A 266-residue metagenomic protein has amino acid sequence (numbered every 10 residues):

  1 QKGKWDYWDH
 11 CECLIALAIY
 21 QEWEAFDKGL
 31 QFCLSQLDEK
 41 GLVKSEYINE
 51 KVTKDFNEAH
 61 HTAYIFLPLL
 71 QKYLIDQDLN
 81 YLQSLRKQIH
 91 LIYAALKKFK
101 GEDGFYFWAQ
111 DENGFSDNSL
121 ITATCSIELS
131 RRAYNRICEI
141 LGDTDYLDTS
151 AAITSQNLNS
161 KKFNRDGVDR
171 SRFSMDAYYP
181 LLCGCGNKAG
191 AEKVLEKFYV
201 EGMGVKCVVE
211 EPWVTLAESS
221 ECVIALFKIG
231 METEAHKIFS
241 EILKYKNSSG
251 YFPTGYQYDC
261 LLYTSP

Functional and structural regions predicted by a protein language model:
Q1-W8, I19-V43, K97-K100, G250: Low-complexity, Ser/Thr/Pro/Gly-enriched N-terminal "stalk/linker" regions
E12-W23, Y64-Y81, C125-G142, D176-K188 (+1 more regions): Well-ordered alpha-helical scaffold segments within catalytic/enzyme domains
L14, W23-L34, A63-F66, L70-Y73 (+6 more regions): Hydrophobic core segments within long, regular secondary-structure runs in both alpha- and beta-rich folds
L37, D76, K100, C138 (+2 more regions): Alpha-helical junction/boundary sensor with strong preference for TPR arrays
G41-F56: Blade-loop segments of beta-propeller domains
S84-L129, I140-A217: Extended ligand-binding clefts on enzyme/binding-domain cores
F252-G255: Conserved blade-ending motifs and adjacent loop-strand segments that build the rim/top face of beta-propeller domains
Y263-P266: Conserved small/polar residues in nucleotide/adenosyl-binding loops
